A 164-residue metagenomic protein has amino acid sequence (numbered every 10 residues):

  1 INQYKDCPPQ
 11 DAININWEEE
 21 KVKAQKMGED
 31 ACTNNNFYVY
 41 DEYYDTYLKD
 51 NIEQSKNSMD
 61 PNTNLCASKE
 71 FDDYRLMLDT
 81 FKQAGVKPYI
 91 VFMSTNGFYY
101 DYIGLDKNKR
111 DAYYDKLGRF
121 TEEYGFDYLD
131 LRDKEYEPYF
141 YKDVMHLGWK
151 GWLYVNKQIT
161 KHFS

Functional and structural regions predicted by a protein language model:
I1-A84: Secreted/periplasmic serine-hydrolase-like ester/acetyl group-modifying domain
I52-N57, F92-T95, G118: Generic detector of short, locally flexible boundary/turn motifs and exposed helical patches
P61, E70, Y89, F98-Y99 (+1 more regions): Long, well-ordered mid-to-C-terminal structural blocks that present hydrophobic/aromatic surfaces
D73, P88-Y89, N156, F163: Functionally constrained cores in energy, signaling, and assembly domains
R75-Y89, R119-D127: A structural motif corresponding to the C-terminal end of an alpha-helix and its immediate exit/capping segment
T80-L105: Active-site segments of SGNH/GDSL-like serine hydrolases that catalyze O-acetyl group transfer/hydrolysis on lipids
Y100-S164: Long, positively charged, glycine-interspersed low-complexity recognition regions
